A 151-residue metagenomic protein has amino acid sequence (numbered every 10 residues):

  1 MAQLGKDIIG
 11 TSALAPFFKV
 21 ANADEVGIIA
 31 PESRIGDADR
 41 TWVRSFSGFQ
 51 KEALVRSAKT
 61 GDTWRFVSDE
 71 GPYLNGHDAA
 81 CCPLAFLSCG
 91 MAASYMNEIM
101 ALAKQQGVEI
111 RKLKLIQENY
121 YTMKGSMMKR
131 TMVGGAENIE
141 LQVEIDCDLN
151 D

Functional and structural regions predicted by a protein language model:
M1-F86, A101-D151: Extended beta-strand/beta-hairpin segments
S94-Y95: Alpha-helical metal-binding/catalytic segments enriched in His/Glu/Asp
E98: Conserved phosphate/anionic-ligand binding catalytic regions in large, soluble enzymes, centered on
